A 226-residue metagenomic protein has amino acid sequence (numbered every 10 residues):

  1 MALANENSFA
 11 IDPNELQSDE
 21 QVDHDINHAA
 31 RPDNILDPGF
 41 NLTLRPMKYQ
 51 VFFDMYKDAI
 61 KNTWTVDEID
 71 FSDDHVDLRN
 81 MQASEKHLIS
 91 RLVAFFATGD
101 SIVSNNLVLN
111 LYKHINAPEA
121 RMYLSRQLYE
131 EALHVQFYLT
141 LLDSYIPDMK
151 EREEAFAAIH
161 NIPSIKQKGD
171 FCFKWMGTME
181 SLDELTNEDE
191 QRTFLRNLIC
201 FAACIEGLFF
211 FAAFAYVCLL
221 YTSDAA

Functional and structural regions predicted by a protein language model:
M1-E119, P147-R196: Terminal targeting/low-complexity segments that flank the catalytic cores of oxidoreductases
R91-A94, M122, Y129, C200: A generic "alpha-helical surface" signal
V93-S101, L195, I199-A213, V217: Extended alpha-helical coiled-coil scaffold domains characteristic of the BAR superfamily
S101, L128-Q136, P163, A203-L208: Generic structural signal for well-ordered, non-transmembrane alpha-helical segments in soluble/cytosolic regions
N105-Y112, Y123-R126, L139, C200-F201 (+1 more regions): A structural feature that tracks compact, well-ordered secondary-structure segments with a strong bias toward
S125-I159: Carboxylate/His-rich catalytic cores and anion/metal-binding grooves
Y221-A226: Conserved small/polar residues in nucleotide/adenosyl-binding loops
